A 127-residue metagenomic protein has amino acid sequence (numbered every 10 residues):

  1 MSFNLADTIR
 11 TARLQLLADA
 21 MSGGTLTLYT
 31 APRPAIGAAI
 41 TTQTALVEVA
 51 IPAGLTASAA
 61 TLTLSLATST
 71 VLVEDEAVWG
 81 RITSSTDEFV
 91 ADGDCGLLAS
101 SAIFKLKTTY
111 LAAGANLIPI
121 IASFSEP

Functional and structural regions predicted by a protein language model:
M1-V78, S84-P127: Small cysteine-rich, disulfide-bonded extracellular modules of the LU/uPAR three-finger superfamily and closely related
